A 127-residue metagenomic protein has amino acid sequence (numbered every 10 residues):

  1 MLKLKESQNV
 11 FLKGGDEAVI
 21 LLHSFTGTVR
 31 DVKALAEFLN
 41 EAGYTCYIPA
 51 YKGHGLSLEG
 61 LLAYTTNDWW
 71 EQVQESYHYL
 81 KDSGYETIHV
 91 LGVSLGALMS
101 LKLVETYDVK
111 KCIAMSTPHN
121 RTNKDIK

Functional and structural regions predicted by a protein language model:
L2-E17: Short beta-strand-to-loop junctions in surface cap/lid or active-site-entrance loops
L22-S24: The conserved beta1-alpha1 loop
T26-E37: The serine-hydrolase catalytic nucleophile loop
L39-L58: Conserved alpha/beta-hydrolase
S57-G84: Catalytic nucleophile-loop/oxyanion-hole region of alpha/beta-hydrolase and closely related hydrolase-like folds
T87-V90, C112: Conserved alpha/beta-hydrolase fold motif
G92-G96, S100: Gly/Ala-rich beta-loop-alpha elbow adjacent to hydrolase catalytic centers
I113-K124: Active-site nucleophile loop of the alpha/beta-hydrolase fold
